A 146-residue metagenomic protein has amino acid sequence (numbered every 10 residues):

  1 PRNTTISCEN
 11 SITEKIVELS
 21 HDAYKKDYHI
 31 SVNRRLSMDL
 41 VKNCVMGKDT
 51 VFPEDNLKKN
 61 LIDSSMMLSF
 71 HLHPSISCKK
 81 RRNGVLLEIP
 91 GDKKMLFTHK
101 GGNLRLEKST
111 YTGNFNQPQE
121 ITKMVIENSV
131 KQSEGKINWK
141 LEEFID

Functional and structural regions predicted by a protein language model:
P1-D146: CBM-like, beta-strand-rich accessory domains located in the C-terminal region of large, secreted polysaccharide-active
